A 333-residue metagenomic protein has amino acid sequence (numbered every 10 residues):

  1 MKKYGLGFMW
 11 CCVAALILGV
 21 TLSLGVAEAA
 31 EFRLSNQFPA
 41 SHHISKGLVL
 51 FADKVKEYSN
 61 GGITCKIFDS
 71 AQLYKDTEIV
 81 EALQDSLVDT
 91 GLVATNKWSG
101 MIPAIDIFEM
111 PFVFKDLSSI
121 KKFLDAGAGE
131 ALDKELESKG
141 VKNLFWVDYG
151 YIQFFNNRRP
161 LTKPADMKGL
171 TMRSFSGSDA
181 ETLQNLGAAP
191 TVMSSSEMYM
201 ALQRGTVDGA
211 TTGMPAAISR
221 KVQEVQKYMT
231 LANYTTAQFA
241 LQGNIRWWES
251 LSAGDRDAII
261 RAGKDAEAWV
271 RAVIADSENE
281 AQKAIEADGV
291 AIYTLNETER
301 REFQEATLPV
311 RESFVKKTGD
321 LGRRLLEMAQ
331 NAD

Functional and structural regions predicted by a protein language model:
M1-L6: N-terminal secretory signal peptides that target proteins for export/translocation
F8-M9, E297: Surface-exposed binding/hinge segments that line and control ligand-binding clefts or catalytic entry sites
W10-S23: Bacterial N-terminal signal peptides
L24-E28: Signal peptide processing junction and immediate N-terminal pro/mature segment of secreted/exported proteins
A29-S119, G127-E130, K134-D333: N-terminal secretory/targeting leader peptides
